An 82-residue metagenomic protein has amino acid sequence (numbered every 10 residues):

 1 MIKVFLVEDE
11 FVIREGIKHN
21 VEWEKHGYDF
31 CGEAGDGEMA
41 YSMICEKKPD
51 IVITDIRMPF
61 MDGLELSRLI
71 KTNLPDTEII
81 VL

Functional and structural regions predicted by a protein language model:
M1-K3: Non-catalytic signal-transmission and effector/linker regions of two-component phosphorelay proteins
V7-E8, A34, V52: Conserved sequence signature across two-component system core domains
E10-G32: Two-component/phosphorelay signaling modules centered on CheY-like receiver
D36-M39, D62-E65: Acidic catalytic/metal-coordinating carboxylates
C45-K47, L69-D76: Conserved phosphotransfer cores of two-component systems
D55: Active-site residues of response regulator receiver
M58: Receiver (REC) domain active-site loop signature in two-component systems and cognate sites in sensor histidine kinases
D76-L82: A short, hydrophobic beta-strand element within the central beta-sheet of small alpha/beta folds
